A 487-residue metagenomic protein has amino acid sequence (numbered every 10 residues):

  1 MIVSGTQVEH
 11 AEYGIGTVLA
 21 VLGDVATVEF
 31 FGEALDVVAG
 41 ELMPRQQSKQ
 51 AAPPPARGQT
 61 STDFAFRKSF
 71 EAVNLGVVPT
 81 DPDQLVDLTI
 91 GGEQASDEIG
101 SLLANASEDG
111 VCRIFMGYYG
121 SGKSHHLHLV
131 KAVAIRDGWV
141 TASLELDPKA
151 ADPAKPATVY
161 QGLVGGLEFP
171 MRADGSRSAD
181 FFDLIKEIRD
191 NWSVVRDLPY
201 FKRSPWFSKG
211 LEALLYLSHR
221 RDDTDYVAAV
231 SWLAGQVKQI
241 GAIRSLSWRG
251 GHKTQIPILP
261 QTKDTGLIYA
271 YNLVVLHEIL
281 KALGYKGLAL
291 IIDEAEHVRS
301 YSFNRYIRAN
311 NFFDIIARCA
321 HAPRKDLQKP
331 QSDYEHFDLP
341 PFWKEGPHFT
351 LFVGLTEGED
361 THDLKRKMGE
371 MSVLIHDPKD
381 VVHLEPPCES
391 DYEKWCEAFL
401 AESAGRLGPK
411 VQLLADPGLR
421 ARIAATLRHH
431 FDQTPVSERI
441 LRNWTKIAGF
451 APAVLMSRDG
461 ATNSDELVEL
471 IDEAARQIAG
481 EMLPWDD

Functional and structural regions predicted by a protein language model:
M1-A11: Short coil-to-beta transition motif at edge beta-strands of beta-rich domains
I15, L19-A20, V25-E29, V37-V38 (+2 more regions): A short, basic N-terminal segment
T60-F66, A242-R420: The catalytic "switch" region of P-loop NTPases
E108-L129: Walker A/P-loop nucleotide-binding motif
V133-D152, D380: Conserved catalytic segments around the Walker B and adjacent sensor/switch elements of P-loop NTPase domains
A154-G175: Conserved NTP-binding/hydrolysis module of P-loop NTPases
W192-A270: Conserved P-loop NTPase mechanochemical-coupling segment
V227-R244, K367-D487: C-terminal alpha-helical "lid" subdomain
